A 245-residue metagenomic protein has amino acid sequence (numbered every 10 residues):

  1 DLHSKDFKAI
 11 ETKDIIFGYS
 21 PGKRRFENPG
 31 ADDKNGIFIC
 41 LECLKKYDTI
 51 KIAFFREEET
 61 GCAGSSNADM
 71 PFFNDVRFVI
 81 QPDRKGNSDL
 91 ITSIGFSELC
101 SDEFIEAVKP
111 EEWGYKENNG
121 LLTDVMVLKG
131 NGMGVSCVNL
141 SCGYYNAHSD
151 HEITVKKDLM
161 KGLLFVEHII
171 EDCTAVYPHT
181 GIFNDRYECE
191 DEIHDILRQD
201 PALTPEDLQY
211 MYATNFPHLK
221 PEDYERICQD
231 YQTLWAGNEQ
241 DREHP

Functional and structural regions predicted by a protein language model:
D1-Y19: Acidic/His- and Gly-rich active-site-bordering loop/insert found across diverse amide/peptide-bond hydrolases
D14-I16, K51, R77-I80, G114-Y115 (+1 more regions): Structural motif
R25-E103, E117, D124-V125, K129: Acidic/histidine-rich catalytic neighborhood of metal-dependent amide-processing enzymes
L41-K51, F72-N74, E111-W113, E167-P178 (+1 more regions): Secondary-structure boundary elements
C100-K109, D158-V166: Gly/Ser/Thr-rich active-site loops/lids in small-molecule metabolic enzymes that frequently grip phosphoryl groups
K116-G162: Zn-dependent metallopeptidase/amidohydrolase metal-coordination segment
N146-L203, Y210, G237: His/Asp/Glu-rich mid-to-C-terminal helical/loop segments that flank catalytic regions of hydrolases
L203-E225, W235-G237, D241: Acidic, low-complexity, intrinsically disordered interaction modules
